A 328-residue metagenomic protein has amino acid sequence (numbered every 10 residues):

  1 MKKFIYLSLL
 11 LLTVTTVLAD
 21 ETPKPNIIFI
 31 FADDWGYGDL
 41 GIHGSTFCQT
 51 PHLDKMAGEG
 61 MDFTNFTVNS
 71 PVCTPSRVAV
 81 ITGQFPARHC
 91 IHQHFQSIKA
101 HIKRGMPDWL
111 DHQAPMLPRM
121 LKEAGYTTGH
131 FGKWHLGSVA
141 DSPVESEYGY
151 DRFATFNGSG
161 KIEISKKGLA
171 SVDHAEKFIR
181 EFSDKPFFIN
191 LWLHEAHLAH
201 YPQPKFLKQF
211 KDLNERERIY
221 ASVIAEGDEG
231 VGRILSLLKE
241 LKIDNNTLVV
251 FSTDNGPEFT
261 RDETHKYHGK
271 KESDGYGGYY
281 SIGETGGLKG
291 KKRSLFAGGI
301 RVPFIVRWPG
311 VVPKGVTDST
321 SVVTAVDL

Functional and structural regions predicted by a protein language model:
F4-V14: Sec-dependent N-terminal signal peptides
L18-L328: Formylglycine-dependent sulfatase
